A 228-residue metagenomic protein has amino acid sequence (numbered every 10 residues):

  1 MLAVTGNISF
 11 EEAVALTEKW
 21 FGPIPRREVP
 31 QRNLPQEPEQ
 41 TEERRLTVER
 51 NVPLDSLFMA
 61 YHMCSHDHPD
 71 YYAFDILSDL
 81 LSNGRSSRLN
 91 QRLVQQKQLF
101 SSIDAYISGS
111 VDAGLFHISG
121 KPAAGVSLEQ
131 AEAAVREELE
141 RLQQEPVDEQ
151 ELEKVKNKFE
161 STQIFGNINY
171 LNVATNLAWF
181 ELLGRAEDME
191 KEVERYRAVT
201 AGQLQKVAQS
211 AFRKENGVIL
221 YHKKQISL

Functional and structural regions predicted by a protein language model:
M1-V29, T47, S65, A73 (+1 more regions): Charge-rich, well-structured scaffold segments of protease-associated domains
V29-S86: His/Glu-based metal-binding/catalytic segments typifying zinc-dependent metallopeptidases
P38, D79, N90-Q91, Q150 (+1 more regions): A general, composition-driven signal for non-globular sequence regions
N83-L99: M16/MPP (pitrilysin/insulinase) zinc-metallopeptidase core fold and M16-derived inactive scaffolds
